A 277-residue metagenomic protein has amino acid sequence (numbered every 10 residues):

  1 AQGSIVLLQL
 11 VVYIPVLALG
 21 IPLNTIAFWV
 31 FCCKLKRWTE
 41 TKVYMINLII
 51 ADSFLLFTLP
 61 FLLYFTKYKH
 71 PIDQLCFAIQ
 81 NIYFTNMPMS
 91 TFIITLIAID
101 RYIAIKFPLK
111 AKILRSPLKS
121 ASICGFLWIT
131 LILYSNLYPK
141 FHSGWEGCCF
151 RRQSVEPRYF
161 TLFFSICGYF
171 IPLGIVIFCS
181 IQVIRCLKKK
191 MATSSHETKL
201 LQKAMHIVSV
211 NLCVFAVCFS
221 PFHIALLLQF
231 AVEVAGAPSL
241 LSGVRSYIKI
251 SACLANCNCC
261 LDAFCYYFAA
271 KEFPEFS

Functional and structural regions predicted by a protein language model:
A1-I26, V30, S165: Extracellular N-terminal segment of 7TM GPCRs
S4-V11, I46, Q74-A78, S122 (+6 more regions): Alpha-helical membrane-protein architecture signal
V6-L10, E40-L96, F107, K112: Extracellular TM2-ECL1-early TM3 structural module of rhodopsin-like
V11, P22-C33, F57-P71, T95-K106 (+5 more regions): Structural signature of transmembrane alpha-helix termini at the membrane-water interface
V16-L17, N47-L59, I123-S135, S165-L173 (+2 more regions): Alpha-helical transmembrane segments of multi-pass membrane proteins
F28, C32-V43, I99-I123, I177-V208 (+2 more regions): Intracellular signaling interfaces of 7-transmembrane GPCRs
T66-T85, I113-C124, W128-F178, Q229-L241: Loop architecture of class A 7-transmembrane GPCRs
I224, S246-S277: Seventh transmembrane helix
